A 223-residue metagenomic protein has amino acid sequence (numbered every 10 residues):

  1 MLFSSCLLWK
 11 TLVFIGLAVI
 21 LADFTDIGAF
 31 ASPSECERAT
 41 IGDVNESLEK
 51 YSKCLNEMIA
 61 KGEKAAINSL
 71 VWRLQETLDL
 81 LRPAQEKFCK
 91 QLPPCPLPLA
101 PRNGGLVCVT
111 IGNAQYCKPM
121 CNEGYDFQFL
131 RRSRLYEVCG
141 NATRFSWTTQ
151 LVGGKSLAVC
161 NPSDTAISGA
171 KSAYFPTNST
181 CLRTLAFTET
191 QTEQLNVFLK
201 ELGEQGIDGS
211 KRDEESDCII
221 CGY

Functional and structural regions predicted by a protein language model:
L2-Y223: Conserved N-terminal submotifs of small, disulfide-stabilized extracellular modules
